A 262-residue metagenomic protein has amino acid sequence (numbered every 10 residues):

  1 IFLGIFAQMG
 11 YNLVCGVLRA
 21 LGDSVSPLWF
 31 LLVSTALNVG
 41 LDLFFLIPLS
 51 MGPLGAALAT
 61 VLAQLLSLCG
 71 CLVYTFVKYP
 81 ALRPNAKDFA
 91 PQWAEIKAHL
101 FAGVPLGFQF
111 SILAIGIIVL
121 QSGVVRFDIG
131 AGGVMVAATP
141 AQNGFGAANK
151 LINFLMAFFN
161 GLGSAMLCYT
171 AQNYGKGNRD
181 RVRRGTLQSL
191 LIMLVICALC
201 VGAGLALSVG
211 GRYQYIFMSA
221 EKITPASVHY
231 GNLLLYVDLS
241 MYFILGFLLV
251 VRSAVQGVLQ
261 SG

Functional and structural regions predicted by a protein language model:
I1-G4, P48-V104, T170-M241: Short alpha-helical transmembrane segments in multi-pass integral membrane proteins
I1-S50, A57, L62, C69: Hydrophobic transmembrane helix module of multi-pass membrane transport proteins
F2, V25-L32, G70-V73, D88-V119 (+6 more regions): Hydrophobic faces of transmembrane alpha-helices in multi-pass small-molecule transporters and flippases across diverse
L3, L18, D23, F45 (+14 more regions): Hydrophobic/aromatic residues within transmembrane alpha-helices of membrane transport systems, especially the TMDs
Q8-P27, Q142-A206, L245-S261: Small-residue-rich hydrophobic transmembrane alpha-helices
G16, D42, L46, C71-T75 (+3 more regions): Structural signal for membrane-spanning alpha-helices in multi-pass inner-membrane proteins, emphasizing helix cores
N38-D42, L68-L72, F154-A157, V201: Hydrophobic transmembrane alpha-helices of multi-pass small-molecule transporters
F44-M51, S111-A147, F154, Q172 (+1 more regions): Helix-terminus/linker motif at the lipid-water interface of multi-pass membrane proteins
